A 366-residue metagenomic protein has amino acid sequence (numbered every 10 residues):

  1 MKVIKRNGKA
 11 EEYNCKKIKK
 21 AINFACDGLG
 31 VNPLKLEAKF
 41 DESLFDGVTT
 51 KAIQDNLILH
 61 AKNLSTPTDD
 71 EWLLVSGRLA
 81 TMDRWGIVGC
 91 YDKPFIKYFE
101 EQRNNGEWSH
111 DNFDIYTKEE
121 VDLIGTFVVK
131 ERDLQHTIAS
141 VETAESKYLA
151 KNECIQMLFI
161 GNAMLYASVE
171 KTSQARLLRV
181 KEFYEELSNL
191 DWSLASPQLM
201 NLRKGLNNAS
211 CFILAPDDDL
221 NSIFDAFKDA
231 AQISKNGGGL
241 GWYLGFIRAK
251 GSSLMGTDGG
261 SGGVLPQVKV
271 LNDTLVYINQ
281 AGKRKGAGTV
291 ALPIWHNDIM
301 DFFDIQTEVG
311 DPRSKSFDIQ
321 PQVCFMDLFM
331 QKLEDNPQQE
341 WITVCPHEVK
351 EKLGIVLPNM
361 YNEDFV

Functional and structural regions predicted by a protein language model:
M1-V366: Extended catalytic cores of very large enzyme megasubunits
